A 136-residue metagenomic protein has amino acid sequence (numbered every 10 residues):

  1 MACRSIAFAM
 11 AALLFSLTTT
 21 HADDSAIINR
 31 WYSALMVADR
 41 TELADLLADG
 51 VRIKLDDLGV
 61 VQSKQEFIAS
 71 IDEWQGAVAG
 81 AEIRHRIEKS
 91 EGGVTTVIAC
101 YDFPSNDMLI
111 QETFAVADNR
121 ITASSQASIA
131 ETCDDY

Functional and structural regions predicted by a protein language model:
M1-S5: Positively charged n-region of N-terminal signal peptides that target proteins for export
A7-S16: Bacterial N-terminal signal peptides
T18-A22: Sec/Tat signal peptide C-region and signal peptidase I cleavage site
D23-D39: Short, aromatic-enriched amphipathic alpha-helices that serve as compact interaction elements
A38-G50, K54: Short, well-ordered alpha-helical segments enriched in acidic and aromatic residues
R52-Q62, A77: A short gly/proline-enriched turn/hairpin at secondary-structure junctions
Q65-Q111: Surface-exposed, charged secondary-structure patches
D107-Y136: Short beta-strand edge/turn micro-motifs at domain boundaries
